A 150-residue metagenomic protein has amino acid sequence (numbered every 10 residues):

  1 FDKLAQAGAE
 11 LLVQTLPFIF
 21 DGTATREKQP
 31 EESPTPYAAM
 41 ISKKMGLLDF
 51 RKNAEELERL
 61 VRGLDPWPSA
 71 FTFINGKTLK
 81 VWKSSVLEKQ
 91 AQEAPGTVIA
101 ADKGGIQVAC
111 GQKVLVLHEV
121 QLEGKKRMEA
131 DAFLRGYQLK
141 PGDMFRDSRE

Functional and structural regions predicted by a protein language model:
F1-A24: Conserved anion/nucleotide-ligand pocket segment
F1-A7, M40, N75-K83: Charged, low-complexity, helix/coiled-coil-prone segments
D2, Q14-P17, A39, R59-R62 (+1 more regions): Generic alpha-helical structural context detector
A5-G8, P30, F50: Hydrophobic alpha-helical segments and helix-packing faces
R26-I41, G46-L48, V61: Anionic-ligand binding region
M45, F50-E150: An anion-binding loop in the catalytic cleft
